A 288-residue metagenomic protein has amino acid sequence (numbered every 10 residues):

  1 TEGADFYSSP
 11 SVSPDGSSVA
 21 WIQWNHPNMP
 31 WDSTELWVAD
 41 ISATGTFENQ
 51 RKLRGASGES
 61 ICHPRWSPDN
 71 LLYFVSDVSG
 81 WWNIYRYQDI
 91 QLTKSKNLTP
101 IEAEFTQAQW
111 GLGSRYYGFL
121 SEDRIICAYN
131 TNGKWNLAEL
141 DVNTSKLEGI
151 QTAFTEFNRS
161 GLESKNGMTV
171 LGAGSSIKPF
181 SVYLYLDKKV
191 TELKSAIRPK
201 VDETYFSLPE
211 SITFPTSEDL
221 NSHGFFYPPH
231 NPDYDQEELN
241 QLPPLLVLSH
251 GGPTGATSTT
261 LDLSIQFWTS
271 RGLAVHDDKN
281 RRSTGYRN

Functional and structural regions predicted by a protein language model:
T1, E48-R54, K94-E102, E148-T152 (+1 more regions): Beta-propeller fold detector
T1-Y7, I22-W37, L53-I61, F74-Y87 (+5 more regions): A flexible loop/linker signature enriched in serine peptidases of the S9 family
A4-V19, R51-V75, W82-I84, A103-I126 (+4 more regions): Conserved beta-propeller blade repeats
M29-P30, A43-F47, I90-T93, D233-N240: Short, solvent-exposed loop/turn segments that connect beta-strands within catalytic domains and beta-strand-rich
V38-D40, R86, E139, L184 (+2 more regions): Conserved blade-register residue in beta-propeller folds
I41-T44, Q88-Q91, D141-S145, L186-K188: Short loop/turn segments that connect beta-strands within beta-propeller blades
R65, R159-G167, L171-N288: Serine-hydrolase catalytic core recognition
Y117, I125, N132-G133, L137-S145: Long hydrophobic segments that form regular secondary structure
